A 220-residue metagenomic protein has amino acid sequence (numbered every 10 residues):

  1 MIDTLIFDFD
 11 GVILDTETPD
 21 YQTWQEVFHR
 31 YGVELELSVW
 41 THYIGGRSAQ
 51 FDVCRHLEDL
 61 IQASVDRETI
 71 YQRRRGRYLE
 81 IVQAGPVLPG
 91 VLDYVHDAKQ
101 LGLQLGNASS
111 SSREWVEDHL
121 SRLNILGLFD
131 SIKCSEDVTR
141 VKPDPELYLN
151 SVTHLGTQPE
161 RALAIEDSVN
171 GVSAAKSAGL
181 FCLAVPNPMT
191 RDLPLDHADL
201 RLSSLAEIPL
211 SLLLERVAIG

Functional and structural regions predicted by a protein language model:
M1-D3, H96-K99, S112-G220: Asp-based, Mg2+/Mn2+-dependent phosphohydrolase catalytic module
I2-L101: N-terminal helical cap/lid subdomain that shapes the substrate entry/recognition surface in HAD-like hydrolases
V12, S109-S111: Conserved phosphate-coupling serine/threonine residues in phosphotransfer and NTP-handling enzymes
I13, H42, L105, R140 (+1 more regions): Conserved SAM-binding loop
D15, G85, N107, R161-A162: Residue-level marker of alpha-helix boundaries and capping positions
E34, Q104, F181: Residue-level detector of anion-binding/catalytic polar loops
I81-G85, S110, A178-L180: Short, flexible loop segments at the rims of nucleotide/cofactor-binding pockets, characterized by
